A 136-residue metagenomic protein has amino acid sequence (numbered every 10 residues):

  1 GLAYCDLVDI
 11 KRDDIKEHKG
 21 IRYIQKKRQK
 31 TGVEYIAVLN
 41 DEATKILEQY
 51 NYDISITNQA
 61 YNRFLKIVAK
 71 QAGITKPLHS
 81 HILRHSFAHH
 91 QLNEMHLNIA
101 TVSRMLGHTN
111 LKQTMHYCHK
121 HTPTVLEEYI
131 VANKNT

Functional and structural regions predicted by a protein language model:
G1, R12-I15, K70-G73, L92-H96 (+2 more regions): Hydrophobic alpha-helix feature that most strongly marks membrane-spanning transmembrane helices and their immediate
G1-A3, H89-H90, N133: Short pre-functional
A3-C5, D9-I46: Conserved tyrosine-mediated DNA breakage-rejoining catalytic core shared by Y-recombinases
D6, R84-T109, H116: C-terminal catalytic core of tyrosine-transesterase DNA break-rejoin enzymes
R28-G32, L106-V131: Catalytic-site neighborhood detector that most strongly recognizes the C-terminal catalytic loop/helix of tyrosine
N40-T75: Active-site/catalytic core of tyrosine-dependent DNA strand-transfer enzymes
Y52, V131-T136: C-terminal secondary-structure termini that scaffold catalytic or DNA-interacting sites
T57, S80-H81: Residue-level marker of regulatory loop/turn positions in helix-turn-helix DNA-binding domains and in histidine
